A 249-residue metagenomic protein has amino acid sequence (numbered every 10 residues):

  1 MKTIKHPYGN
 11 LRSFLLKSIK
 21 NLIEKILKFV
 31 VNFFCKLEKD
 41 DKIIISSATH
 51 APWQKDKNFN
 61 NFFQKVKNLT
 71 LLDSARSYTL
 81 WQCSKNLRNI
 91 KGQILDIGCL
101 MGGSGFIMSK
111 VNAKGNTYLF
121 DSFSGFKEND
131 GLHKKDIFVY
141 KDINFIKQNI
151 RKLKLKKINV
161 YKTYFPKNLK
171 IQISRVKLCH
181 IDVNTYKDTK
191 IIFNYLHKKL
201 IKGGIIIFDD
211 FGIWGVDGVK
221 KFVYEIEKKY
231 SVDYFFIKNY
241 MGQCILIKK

Functional and structural regions predicted by a protein language model:
M1-N68: Membrane-proximal basic amphipathic "stem/tether" segments
W53-L69, W81, K91-K249: S-adenosylmethionine/decaboxylated-SAM
S77-N89: Conserved alpha-helix/loop element of class I SAM-dependent methyltransferases that forms part of the SAM/SAH-binding
